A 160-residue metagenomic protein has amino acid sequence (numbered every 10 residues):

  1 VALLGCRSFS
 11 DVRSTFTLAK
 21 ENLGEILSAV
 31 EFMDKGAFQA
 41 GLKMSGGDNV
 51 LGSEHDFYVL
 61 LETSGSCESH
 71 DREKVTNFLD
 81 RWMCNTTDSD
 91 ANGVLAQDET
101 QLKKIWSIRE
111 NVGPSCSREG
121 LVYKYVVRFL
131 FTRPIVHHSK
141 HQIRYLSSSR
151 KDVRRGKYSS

Functional and structural regions predicted by a protein language model:
V1-S160: Noncatalytic alpha-helical scaffold of FAD-dependent oxidoreductases
